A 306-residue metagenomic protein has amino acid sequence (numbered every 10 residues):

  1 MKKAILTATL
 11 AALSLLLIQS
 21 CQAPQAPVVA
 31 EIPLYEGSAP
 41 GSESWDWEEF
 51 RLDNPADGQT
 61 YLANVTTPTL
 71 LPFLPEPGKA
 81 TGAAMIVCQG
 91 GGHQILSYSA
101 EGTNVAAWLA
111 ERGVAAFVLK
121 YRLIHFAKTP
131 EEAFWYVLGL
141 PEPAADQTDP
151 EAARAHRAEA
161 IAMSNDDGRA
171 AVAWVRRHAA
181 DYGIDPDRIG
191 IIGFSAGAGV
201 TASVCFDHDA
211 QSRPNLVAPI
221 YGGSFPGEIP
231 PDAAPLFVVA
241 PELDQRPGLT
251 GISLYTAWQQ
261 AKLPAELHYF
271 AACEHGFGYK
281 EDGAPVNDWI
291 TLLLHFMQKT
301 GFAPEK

Functional and structural regions predicted by a protein language model:
Q25-K79: N-terminal cap/lid segment of alpha/beta-hydrolase-fold proteins
T81-G90: Short beta-strand element of the alpha/beta-hydrolase
Q89-Q94, E242-L243: Active-site glycine-rich loops that stabilize anionic/oxyanionic intermediates across multiple enzyme folds
S99-F117, T256: Short amphipathic alpha-helix adjacent to the substrate-entry channel of hydrolases
A133-A180, T291-L292: Alpha/beta-hydrolase active-site loop
G139, P264-K306: C-terminal catalytic histidine-bearing segment of alpha/beta-hydrolase fold enzymes
E159-A233: Primarily recognizes the serine-hydrolase "nucleophile elbow" in alpha/beta-hydrolase and SGNH/GDSL folds
N215-Y269: The feature captures the conserved acid-bearing segment of alpha/beta-hydrolase catalytic domains
